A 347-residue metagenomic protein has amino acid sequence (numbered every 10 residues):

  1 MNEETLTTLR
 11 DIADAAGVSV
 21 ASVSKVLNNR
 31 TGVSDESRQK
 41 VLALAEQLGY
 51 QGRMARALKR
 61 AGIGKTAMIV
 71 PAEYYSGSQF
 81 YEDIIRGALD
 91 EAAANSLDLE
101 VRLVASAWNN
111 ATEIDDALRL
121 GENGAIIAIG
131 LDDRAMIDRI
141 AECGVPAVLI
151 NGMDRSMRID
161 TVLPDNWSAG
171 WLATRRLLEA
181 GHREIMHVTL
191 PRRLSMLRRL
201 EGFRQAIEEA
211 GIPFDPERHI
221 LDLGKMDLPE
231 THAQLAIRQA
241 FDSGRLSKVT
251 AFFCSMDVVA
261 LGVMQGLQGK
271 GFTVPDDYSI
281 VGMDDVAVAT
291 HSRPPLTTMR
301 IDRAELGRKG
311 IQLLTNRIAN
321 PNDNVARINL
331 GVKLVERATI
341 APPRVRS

Functional and structural regions predicted by a protein language model:
M1-V20: Extreme N-terminal segment that seeds HTH/winged-HTH DNA-binding domains in transcriptional regulators
N2-T7, A45-F80: N-terminal helix-turn-helix/winged-helix DNA-binding helices and compositionally similar short basic alpha-helical
S22-S24, K59-S76, R176, E184-L190: Short beta-strand segments enriched in small/hydrophobic residues
P71-D83, V101-N110, V162-L172, V188-R238 (+4 more regions): Hinge/beta->alpha junction and helix N-cap segments in small-molecule ligand-binding domains
N109-N123, T231-S247: Short, well-structured alpha-helical segments in soluble
I129-L172, V258, D284-L296: Flexible loop/hinge segments that line or gate small-molecule binding clefts
R238-S347: Flexible loop/turn connectors
